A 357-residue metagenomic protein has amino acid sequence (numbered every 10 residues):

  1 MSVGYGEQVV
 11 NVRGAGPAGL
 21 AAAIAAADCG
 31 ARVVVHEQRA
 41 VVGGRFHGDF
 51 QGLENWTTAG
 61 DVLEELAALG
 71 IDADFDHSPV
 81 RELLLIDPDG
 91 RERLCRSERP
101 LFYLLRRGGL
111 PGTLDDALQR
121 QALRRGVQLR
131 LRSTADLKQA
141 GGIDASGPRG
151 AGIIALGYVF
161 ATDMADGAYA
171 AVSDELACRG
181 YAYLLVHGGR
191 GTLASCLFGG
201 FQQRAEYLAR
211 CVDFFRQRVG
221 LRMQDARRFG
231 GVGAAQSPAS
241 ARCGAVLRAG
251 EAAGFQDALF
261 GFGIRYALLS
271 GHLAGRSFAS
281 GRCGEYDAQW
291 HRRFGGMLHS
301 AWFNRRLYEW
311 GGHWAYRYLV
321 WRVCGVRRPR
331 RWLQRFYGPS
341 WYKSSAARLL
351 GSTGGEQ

Functional and structural regions predicted by a protein language model:
S2-A18: Beta1/beta-strand and adjacent pyrophosphate-binding region of the FAD-binding site in flavoprotein oxidoreductases
A15, A27-F50: Glycine-rich FAD pyrophosphate-binding loop
A22-A31, E65: A short, Lys/Arg-enriched amphipathic alpha-helix followed by its capping loop at the start of a domain
V34, V246-R248: Residue-level marker for buried hydrophobic side chains located in beta-strands that build the well-ordered beta-sheet
R39, G109-R227, G233-S240, G254: Predominantly flavin-linked oxidoreductase catalytic cores and closely associated redox partners
G43-P88, L156: N-terminal FAD cofactor-binding segment of flavoenzymes
S237-A239, G254, F260, R276-Y316: Active-site-proximal substrate-binding core of FAD-dependent oxidoreductases
L307-Q357: C-terminal auxiliary extensions adjacent to catalytic cores
